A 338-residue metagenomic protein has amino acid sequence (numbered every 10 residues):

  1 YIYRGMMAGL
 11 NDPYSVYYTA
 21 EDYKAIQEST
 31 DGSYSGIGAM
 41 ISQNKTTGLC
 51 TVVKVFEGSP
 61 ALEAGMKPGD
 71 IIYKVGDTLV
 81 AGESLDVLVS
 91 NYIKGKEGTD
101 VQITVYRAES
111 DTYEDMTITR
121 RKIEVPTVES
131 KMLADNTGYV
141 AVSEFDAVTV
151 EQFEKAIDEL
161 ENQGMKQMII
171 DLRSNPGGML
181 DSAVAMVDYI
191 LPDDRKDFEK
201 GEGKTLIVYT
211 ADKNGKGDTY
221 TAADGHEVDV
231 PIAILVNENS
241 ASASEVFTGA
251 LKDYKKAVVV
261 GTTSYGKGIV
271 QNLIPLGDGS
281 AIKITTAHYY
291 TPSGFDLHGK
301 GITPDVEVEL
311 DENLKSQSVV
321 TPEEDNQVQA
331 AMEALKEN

Functional and structural regions predicted by a protein language model:
Y1-Q43, K74-V75, V80-M132, E161-N162 (+5 more regions): Intrinsically disordered, Ser/Thr/Pro/Gly-rich linkers and terminal tails that flank and connect PDZ domains
Y3, M40-F56, N136-A141, H226 (+2 more regions): PDZ/PDZ-like groove recognition
G32-K74, T78-G82, A147-V150, A287: PDZ/PDZ-like domain segments forming the peptide/carboxylate-binding groove, activating on the N-terminal beta-strands
T51-V53, L62-A64, G76, V87-K267 (+1 more regions): Cleft-lining beta-strand/loop regions that shape enzyme active-site pockets
D70, T78, K204-L206, S280 (+1 more regions): Residue-level signal for well-ordered, solvent-exposed loop/turn and beta-edge residues enriched in charged/polar side
V228-I234, G279-Y289: A polyampholytic, Gly/Pro-enriched intrinsically disordered region
Q271-I274, I282-K315: Conserved P-loop NTPase
